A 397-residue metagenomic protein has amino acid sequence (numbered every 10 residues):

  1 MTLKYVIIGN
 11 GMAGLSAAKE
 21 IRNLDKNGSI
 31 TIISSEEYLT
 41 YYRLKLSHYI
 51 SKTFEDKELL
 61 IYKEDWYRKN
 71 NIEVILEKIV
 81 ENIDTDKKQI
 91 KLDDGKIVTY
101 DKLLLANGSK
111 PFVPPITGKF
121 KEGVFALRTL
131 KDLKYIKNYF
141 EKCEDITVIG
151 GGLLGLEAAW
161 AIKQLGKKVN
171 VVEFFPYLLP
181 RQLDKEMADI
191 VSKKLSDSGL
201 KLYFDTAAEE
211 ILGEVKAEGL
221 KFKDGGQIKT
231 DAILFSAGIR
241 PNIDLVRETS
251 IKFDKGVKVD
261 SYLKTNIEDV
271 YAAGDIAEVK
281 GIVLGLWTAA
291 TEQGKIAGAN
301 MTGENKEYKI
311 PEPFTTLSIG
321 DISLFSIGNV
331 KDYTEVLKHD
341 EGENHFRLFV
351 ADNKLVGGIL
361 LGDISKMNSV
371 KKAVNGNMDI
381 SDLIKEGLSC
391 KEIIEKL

Functional and structural regions predicted by a protein language model:
M1-E73, A161-Q182: Beta1-alpha1 glycine-rich phosphate/pyrophosphate-binding loop at the start of Rossmann-like nucleotide-binding domains
M1-K4, N10, N23, I276-N368 (+1 more regions): Mid-to-C-terminal Rossmann-like scaffold of FAD/NAD(P)H-dependent oxidoreductases
M1-V6, L60-T147, L220-Q227, A232-A237 (+2 more regions): FAD-binding core/adjacent interface of flavoenzyme oxidoreductases
G9-M12, R128, I149-G152: Glycine-rich Rossmann-fold phosphate-binding loop(s) that bind the pyrophosphate of adenine dinucleotide cofactors
N27-S29, V74-L92, V98, L165-V259: A Rossmann-like FAD-binding core segment of flavoenzymes
F120-E141, L212-K221, G226-A299: FAD-site-proximal beta/loop scaffold in flavoenzymes
Y135-L183, A217: Rossmann-like NAD(P)H-binding beta-loop-alpha module
L220, I228-I251, S323-L397: C-terminal catalytic lobe of FAD-dependent flavoproteins
